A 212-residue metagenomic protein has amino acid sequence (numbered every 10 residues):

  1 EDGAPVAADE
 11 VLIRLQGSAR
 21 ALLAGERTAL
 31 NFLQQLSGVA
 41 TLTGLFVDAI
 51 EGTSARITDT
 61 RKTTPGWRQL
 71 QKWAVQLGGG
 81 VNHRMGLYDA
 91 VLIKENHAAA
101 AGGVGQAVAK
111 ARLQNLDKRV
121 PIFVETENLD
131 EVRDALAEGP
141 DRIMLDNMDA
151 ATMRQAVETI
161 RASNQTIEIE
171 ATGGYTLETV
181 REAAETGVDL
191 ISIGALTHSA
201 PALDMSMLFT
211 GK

Functional and structural regions predicted by a protein language model:
E1-E138, R142, A151-T159, I167-E170 (+2 more regions): Acidic/glycine-rich phosphate/pyrophosphate-binding loops and surrounding catalytic core that coordinate Mg2+
N147, G173, A195-L196: Short secondary-structure boundary segments
L177: Cys/His-rich Zn2+-binding cysteine-cluster or related metal-binding knuckle/ribbon modules and their
S206-G211: Active-site loop ensemble at the mouth of alpha/beta enzyme cores that anchors a bound cofactor
